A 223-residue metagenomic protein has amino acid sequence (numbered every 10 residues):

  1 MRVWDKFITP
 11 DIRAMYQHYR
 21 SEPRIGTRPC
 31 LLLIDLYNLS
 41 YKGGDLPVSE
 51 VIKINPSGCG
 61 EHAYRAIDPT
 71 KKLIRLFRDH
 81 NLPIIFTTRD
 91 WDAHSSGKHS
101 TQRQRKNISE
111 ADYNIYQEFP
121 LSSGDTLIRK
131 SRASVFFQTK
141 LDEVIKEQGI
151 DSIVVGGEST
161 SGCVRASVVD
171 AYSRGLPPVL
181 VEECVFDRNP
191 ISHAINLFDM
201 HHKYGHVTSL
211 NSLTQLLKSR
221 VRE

Functional and structural regions predicted by a protein language model:
M1-C30, R75-H80, Q102-E223: Active-site-adjacent betaalpha module
P29-K42, L46: Acidic-leg catalytic submotif of subtilisin-like serine proteases
D35-Y37, D90-W91, R132, S159: Short, flexible active-site-adjacent loop segments at beta-strand->alpha-helix junctions, enriched in small/polar
Y41-C59: A solvent-exposed, charged loop/short amphipathic helix patch at secondary-structure junctions
K53-D68, Q104-E110: A short acidic, glycine-rich active-site loop that binds or catalyzes chemistry on phosphate/adenosine moieties
Y64-P83: A short, N-terminal amphipathic alpha-helix
L82-R89, V181: Short beta-strand segments at enzyme active-site cores
A93-S96: Short catalytic/ligand-binding loop motif for oxyanion handling, primarily in non-cytosolic enzymes, centered on
